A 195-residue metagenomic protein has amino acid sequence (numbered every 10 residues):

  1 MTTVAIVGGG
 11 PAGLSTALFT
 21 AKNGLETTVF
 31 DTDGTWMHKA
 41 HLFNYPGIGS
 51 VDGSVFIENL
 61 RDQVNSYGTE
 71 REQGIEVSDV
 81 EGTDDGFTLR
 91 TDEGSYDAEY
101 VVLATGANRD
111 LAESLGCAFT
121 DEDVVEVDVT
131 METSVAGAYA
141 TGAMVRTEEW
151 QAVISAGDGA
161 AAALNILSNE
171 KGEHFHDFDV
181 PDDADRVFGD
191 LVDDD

Functional and structural regions predicted by a protein language model:
M1-T3, L14, L18-F19, G172-D195: Haloarchaeal acidic low-complexity proteome signature biased toward cell-envelope/secretome components but also
T2-V55: Beta1-alpha1 glycine-rich phosphate/pyrophosphate-binding loop at the start of Rossmann-like nucleotide-binding domains
A5-V7, S95-A107: Short hydrophobic core segments
K22, A107-E148: FAD-site-proximal beta/loop scaffold in flavoenzymes
G53-R71: Helical element adjacent to the flavin cofactor pocket in flavoenzyme catalytic cores
R71-Q73, L103, A140-T141: A structural signal for the hydrophobic beta-strands that form the central parallel beta-sheet of Rossmann-like
Q73-G86: A conserved short coil-to-beta-strand element within the FAD-binding core of flavoproteins
T141-D185: A conserved FAD-binding loop/helix module that cradles the flavin
